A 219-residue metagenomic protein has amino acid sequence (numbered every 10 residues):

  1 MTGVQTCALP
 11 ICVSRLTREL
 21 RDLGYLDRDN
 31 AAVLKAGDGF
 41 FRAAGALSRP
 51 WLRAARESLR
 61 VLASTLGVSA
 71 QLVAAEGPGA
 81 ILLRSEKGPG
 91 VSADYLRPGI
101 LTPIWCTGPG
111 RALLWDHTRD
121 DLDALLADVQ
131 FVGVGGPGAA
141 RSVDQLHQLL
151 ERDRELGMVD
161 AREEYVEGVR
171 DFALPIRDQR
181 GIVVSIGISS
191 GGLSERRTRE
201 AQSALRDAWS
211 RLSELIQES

Functional and structural regions predicted by a protein language model:
Q5-R49, E214, E218: N-terminal helix-turn-helix
C12, G39, A54, Q145 (+2 more regions): Charged catalytic carboxylate motif
E19, A54, S58-T65, A204-L215: Generic non-transmembrane alpha-helical segments
K35-A36, F41-V129: Amphipathic alpha-helical effector-binding/dimerization core of metabolite-sensing transcriptional regulators
P103-I104, R111-D116, D121-A124, G136 (+1 more regions): Regulatory sensory and allosteric helical modules in signal-transduction proteins and certain transcription factors
Q130-G133, S210-S219: Cysteine/selenocysteine-centered motifs that mediate thiol-based redox chemistry or coordinate metal-sulfur cofactors
G138-L215: Extended hydrophobic
